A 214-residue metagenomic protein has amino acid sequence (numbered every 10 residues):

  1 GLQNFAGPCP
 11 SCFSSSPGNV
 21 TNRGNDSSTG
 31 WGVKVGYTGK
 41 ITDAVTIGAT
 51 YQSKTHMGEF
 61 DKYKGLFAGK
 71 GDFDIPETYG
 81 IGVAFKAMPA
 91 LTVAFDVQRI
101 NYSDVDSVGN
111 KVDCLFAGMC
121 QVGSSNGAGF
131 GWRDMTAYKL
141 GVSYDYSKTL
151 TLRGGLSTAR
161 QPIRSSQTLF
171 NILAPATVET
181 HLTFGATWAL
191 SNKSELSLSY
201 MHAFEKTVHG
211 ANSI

Functional and structural regions predicted by a protein language model:
G1-I214: Outer-membrane beta-barrel porins/channels
